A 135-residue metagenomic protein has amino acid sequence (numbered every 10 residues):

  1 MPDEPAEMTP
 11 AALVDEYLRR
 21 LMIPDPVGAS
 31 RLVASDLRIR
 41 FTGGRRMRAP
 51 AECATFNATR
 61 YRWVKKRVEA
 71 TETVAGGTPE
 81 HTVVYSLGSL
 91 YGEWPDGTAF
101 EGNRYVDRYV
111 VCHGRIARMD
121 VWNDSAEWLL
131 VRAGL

Functional and structural regions predicted by a protein language model:
M1-S35, L135: Short, low-complexity N-terminal intrinsically disordered segments enriched in polar/charged residues
R19, P26-T82: A solvent-exposed, acidic/Ser-Thr-rich amphipathic alpha-helical stretch
V33, L90-G92, N123: Short beta-strand segments enriched in hydrophobic/aromatic residues within well-folded beta-rich domains
R38, E72, R115, D120-V121: Residues embedded in well-ordered beta-strands within globular domains across many folds
G77-H81, Y109-I116: Short, solvent-exposed coil/turn segments at beta-strand boundaries
L87-H113: Exposed beta-sheet edge and beta->alpha loop/turn motif
R118-L135: Low-complexity, intrinsically disordered terminal/linker segments enriched in charged and Gly/Pro repeats
